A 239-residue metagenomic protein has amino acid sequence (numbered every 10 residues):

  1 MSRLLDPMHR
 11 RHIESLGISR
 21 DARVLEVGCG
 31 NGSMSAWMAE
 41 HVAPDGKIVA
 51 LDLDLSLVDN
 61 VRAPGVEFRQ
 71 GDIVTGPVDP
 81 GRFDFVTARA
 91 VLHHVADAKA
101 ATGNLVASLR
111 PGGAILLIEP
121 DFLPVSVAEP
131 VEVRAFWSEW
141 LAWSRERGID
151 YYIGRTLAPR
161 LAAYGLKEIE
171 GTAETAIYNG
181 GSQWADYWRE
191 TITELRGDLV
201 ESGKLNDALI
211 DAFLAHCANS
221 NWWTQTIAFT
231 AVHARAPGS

Functional and structural regions predicted by a protein language model:
R3-R20, W37: Conserved alpha-helix/loop element of class I SAM-dependent methyltransferases that forms part of the SAM/SAH-binding
L25, G30-G76: Class I SAM-dependent methyltransferase SAM/SAH-binding core
T75-F85: A short acidic, Gly/Pro-enriched loop at the edge of an enzyme's catalytic core that lines a small-molecule cofactor
D84-K99: A short SAM/SAH-binding and catalytic strip from SAM-dependent methyltransferases
K99-A114: A short glycine-rich, Lys/Arg-flanked "PGG" loop and its adjoining helix->strand segment in the class I
L116-S182: Conserved catalytic/acceptor-binding region of the Class I
E168-S239: Conserved Class I S-adenosyl-L-methionine
